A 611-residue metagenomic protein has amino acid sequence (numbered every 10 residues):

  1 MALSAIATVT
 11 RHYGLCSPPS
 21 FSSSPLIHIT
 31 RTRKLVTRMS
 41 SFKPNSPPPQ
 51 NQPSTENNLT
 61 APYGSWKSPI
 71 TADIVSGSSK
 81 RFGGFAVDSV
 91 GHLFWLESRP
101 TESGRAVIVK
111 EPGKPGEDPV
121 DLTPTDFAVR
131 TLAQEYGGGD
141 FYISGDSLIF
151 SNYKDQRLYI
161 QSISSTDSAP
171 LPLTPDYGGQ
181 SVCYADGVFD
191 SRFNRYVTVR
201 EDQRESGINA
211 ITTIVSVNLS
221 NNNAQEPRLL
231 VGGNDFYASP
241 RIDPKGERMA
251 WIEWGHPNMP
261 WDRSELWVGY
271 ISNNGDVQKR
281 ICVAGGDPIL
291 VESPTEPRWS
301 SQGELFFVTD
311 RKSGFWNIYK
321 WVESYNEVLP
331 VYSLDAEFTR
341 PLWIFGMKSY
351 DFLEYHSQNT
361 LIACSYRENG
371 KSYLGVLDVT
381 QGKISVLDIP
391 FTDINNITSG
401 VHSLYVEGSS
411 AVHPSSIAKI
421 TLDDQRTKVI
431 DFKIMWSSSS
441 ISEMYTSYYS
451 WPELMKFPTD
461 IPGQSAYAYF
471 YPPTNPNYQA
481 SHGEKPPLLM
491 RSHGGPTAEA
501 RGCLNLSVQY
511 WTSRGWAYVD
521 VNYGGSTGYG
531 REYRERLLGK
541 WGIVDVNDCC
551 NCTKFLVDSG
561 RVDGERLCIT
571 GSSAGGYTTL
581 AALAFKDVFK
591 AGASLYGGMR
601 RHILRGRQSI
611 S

Functional and structural regions predicted by a protein language model:
M1-H28: N-terminal chloroplast transit peptides
N57-E111, A128-Y142: Beta-strand-rich domains and repeat architectures in extracellular enzymes and scaffolds, especially beta-propellers
W66-S76, V120-T131, A169-Y177, E226-V231 (+4 more regions): A short beta-strand motif characteristic of beta-propeller blades
D88-S89, I143-G145, D190-R192, P244-K245 (+3 more regions): Residue-level detector of Asp-centered blade-edge/turn motifs that repeat once per structural unit in beta-propeller
E97-V107, V129-E135, I149-Y159, D176-Y184 (+11 more regions): A flexible loop/linker signature enriched in serine peptidases of the S9 family
P112-P115, S162-T166, N218-N223, I271-G275 (+3 more regions): Short loop/turn segments that connect beta-strands within beta-propeller blades
I208, I430, W436-E565, T570-S573 (+1 more regions): Cap/lid segment of the alpha/beta-hydrolase catalytic domain
D310, C552-G606: Primarily recognizes the serine-hydrolase "nucleophile elbow" in alpha/beta-hydrolase and SGNH/GDSL folds
